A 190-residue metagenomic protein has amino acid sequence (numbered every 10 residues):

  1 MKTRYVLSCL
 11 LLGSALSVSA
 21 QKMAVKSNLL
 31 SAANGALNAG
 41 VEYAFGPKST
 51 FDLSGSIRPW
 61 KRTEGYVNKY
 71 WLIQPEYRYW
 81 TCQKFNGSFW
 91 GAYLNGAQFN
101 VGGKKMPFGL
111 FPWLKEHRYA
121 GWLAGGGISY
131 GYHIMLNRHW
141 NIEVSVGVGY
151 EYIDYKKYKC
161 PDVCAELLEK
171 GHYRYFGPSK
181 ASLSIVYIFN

Functional and structural regions predicted by a protein language model:
M23, K48-L53, F85, H139-I142: Repeated loop/turn-to-beta-strand initiation elements of outer-membrane beta-barrel proteins
A24-G40, R58-K69, K84: Solvent-exposed loop/turn segments connecting transmembrane beta-strands in outer-membrane beta-barrel proteins
V25-S27, V41, L53-G55, P75 (+4 more regions): Membrane-embedded beta-strand positions of outer-membrane beta-barrel proteins
L29-A33, G55-K61, Y79, L94-N100 (+2 more regions): Transmembrane beta-strands of outer-membrane beta-barrel pores
N34, G46-K48, C82-N86, M135-N137 (+1 more regions): Outer-membrane beta-barrel channels and translocator barrels
E42, R78-T81, G131-H133, V186-I188: Transmembrane beta-barrel domains of outer membrane proteins
I57-V67, Q98-W122, D154-R174: Flexible, solvent-exposed loop segments that connect beta-strands
Y175-N190: Outer-membrane beta-barrel "beta-signal"
